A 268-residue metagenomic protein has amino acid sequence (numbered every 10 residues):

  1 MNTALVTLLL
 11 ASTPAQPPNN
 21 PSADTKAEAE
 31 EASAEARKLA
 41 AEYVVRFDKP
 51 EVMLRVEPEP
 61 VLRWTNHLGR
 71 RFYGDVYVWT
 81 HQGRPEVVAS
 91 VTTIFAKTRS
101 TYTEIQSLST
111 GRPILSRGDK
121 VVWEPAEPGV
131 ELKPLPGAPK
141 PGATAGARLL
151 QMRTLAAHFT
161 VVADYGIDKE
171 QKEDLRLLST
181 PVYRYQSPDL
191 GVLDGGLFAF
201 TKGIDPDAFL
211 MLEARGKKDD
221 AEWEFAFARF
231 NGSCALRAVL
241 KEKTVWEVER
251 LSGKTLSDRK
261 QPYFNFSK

Functional and structural regions predicted by a protein language model:
N2-S12: Sec-dependent N-terminal signal peptides
P17-M53, T65, A89-Q186, P206-K268: Polybasic, proline/glycine-rich intrinsically disordered low-complexity segments
M53-T93, P181-D207, L212: Exposed beta-strand-loop-beta-strand "reactive/processing" segments of non-cytosolic proteins
